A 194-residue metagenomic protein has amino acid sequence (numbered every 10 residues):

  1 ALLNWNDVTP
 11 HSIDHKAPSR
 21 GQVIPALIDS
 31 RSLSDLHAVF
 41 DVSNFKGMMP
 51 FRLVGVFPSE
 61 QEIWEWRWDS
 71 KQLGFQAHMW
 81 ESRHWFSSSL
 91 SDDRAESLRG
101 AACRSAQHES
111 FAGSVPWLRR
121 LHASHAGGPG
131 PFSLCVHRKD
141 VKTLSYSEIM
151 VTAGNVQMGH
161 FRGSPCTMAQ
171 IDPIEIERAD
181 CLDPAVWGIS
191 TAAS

Functional and structural regions predicted by a protein language model:
A1-S194: N-terminal nucleophile
